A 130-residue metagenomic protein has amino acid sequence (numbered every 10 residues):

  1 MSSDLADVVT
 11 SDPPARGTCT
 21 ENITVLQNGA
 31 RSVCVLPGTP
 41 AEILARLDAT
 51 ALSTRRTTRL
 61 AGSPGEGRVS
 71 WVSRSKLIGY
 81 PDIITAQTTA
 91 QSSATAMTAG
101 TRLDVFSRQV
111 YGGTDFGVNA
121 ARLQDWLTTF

Functional and structural regions predicted by a protein language model:
M1-F130: Ser/Thr-rich, low-complexity intrinsically disordered terminal regions
